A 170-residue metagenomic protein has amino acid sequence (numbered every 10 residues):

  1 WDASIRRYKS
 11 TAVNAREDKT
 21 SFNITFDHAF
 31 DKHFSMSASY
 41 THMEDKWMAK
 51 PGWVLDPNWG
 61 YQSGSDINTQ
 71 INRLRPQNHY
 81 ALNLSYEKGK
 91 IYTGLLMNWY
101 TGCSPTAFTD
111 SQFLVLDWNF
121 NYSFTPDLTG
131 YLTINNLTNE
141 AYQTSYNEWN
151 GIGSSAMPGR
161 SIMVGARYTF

Functional and structural regions predicted by a protein language model:
W1-T106: Gram-negative outer-membrane beta-barrel transporters
R16, L74, D110-Q112, A156-P158: A generic structural micro-feature
T20-I24, N78-L82, L114-F120, R160-V164: Hydrophobic, lipid-facing positions within transmembrane beta-strands of outer-membrane proteins
I24, A38, L84, L95 (+4 more regions): Hydrophobic, well-ordered secondary-structure elements that form the walls of internal hydrophobic environments
L55-W59, F113-L114, N150-G153: Short, low-complexity, polar/charged sequence segments that are solvent-exposed and flexible
G102-S104, N121-F170: C-terminal beta-signal and adjacent terminal beta-strands/loops of Gram-negative outer-membrane beta-barrel proteins
